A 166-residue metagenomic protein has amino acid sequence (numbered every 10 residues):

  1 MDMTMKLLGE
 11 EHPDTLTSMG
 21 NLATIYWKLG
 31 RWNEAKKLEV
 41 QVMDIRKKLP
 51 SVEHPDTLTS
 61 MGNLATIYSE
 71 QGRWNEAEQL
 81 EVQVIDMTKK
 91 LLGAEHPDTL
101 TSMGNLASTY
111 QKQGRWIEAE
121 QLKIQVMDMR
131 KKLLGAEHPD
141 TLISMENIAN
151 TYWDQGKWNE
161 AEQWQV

Functional and structural regions predicted by a protein language model:
M1-V166: Intrinsic-disorder-linked linear interaction elements in eukaryotic regulatory proteins
